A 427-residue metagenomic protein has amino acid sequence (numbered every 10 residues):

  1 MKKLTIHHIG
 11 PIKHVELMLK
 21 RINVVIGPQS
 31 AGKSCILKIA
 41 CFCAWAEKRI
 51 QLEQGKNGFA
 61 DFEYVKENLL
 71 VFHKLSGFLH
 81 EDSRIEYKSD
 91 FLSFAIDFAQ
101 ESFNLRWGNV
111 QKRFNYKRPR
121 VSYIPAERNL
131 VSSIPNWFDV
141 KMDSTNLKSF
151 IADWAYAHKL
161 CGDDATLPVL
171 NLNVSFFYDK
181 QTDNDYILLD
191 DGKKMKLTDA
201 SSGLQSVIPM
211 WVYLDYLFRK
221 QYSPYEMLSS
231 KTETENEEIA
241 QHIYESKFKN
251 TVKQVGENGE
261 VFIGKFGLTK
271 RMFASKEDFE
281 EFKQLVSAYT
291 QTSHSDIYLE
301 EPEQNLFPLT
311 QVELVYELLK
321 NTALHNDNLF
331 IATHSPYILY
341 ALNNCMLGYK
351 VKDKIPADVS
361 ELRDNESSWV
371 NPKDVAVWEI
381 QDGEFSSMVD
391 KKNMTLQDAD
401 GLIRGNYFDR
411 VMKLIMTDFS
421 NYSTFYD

Functional and structural regions predicted by a protein language model:
M1-F42, A46: Pre-Walker A-like glycine/lysine-rich segment at the N-terminus of P-loop NTPase domains
M18, A44-S295, E366-N371, A376-W378 (+1 more regions): Phosphate-coordinating catalytic segments in nucleotide- and nucleic-acid-processing enzymes
K20-I22, H294, N326-D327: Pre-Walker A (Motif I) flank of P-loop NTPase domains
F59, N328-A332: Conserved H-loop
E300-P302: Walker B catalytic acidic pair
F307-L309: Conserved D-loop-proximal element of ABC-family nucleotide-binding domains
E313-V315: Conserved hydrophobic alpha-helix in the ABC-type ATPase nucleotide-binding domain
